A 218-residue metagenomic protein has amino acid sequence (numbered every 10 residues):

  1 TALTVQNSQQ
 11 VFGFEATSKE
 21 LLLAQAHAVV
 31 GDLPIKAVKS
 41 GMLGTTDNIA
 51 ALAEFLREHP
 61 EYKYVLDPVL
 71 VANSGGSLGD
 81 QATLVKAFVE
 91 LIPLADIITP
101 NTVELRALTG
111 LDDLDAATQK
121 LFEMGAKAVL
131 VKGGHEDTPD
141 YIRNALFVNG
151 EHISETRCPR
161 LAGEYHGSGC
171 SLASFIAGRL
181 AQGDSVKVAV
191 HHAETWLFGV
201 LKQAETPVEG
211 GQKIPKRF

Functional and structural regions predicted by a protein language model:
T1-G75, F218: Conserved N-terminal subdomain of the carbohydrate kinase-like
I35-A37, V65-N73, T99-R106, V131 (+1 more regions): Short beta-strands and strand-loop turn motifs
Q81-I153, T195: Conserved phosphate/ATP/ADP-binding segment of small-molecule kinases
A107, G163-V186: Short, small-residue alpha-helix embedded
H152-H166: Short pre-catalytic strand/loop immediately N-terminal to key active-site residues, enriched for Gly-Thr
H152-S154, R179-A193: Phosphate-handling active-site elements
K187-F218: Charged C-terminal helix
